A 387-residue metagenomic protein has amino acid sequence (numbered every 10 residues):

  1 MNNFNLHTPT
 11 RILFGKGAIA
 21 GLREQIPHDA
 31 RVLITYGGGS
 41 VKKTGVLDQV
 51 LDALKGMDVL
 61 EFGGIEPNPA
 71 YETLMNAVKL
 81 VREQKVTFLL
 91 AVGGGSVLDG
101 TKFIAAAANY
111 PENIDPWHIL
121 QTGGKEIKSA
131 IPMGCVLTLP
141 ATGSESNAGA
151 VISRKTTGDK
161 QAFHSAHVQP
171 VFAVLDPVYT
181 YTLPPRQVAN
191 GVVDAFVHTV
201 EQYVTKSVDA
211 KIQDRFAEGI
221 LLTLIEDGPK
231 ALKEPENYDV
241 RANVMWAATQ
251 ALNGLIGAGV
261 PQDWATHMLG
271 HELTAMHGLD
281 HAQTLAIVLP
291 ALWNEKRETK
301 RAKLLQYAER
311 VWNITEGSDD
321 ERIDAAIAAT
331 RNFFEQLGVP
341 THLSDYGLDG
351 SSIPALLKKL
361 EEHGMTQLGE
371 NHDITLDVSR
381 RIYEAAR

Functional and structural regions predicted by a protein language model:
M1-F88, L343-S344: ATP/NTP phosphate-donor binding region
T10, Y110-D209, Q306: A glycine/threonine-rich phosphate-anchoring loop and its flanking beta-alpha core in nucleotide/phosphate-binding
A77-V78, V97-P111, S146-G149: Short Gly/Thr/Asp-enriched flexible loops that form oxyanion-binding sites at enzyme active sites
V86-K102, T138-S144, M276-L279: Glycine/serine-rich anion-binding loops at beta->alpha junctions that coordinate negatively charged ligand groups
F196-V200, R241-L252, L289, T330 (+3 more regions): Short alpha-helical scaffolding segments that buttress acidic/His motifs in well-ordered protein cores
Q202, K206-A329: Active-site segments that bind and position negatively charged phosphate/pyrophosphate groups
V311-R387: C-terminal charged capping/lid subdomain of soluble metabolic enzymes
